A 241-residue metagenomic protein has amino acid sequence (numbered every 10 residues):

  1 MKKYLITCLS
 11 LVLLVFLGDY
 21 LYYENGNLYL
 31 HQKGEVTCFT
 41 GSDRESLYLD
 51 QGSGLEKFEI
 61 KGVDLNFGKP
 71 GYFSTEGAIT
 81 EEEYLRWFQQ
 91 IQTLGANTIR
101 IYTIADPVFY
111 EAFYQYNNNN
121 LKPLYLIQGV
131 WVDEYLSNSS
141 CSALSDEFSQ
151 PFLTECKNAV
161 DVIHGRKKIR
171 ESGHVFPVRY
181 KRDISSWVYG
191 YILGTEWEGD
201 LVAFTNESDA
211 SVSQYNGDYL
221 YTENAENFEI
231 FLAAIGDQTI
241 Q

Functional and structural regions predicted by a protein language model:
M1-L13: N-terminal Sec-pathway targeting helices
V12-Y22: Hydrophobic alpha-helical membrane-insertion segments, chiefly the h-region of N-terminal signal peptides
Y20-Q90: N-terminal carbohydrate-binding accessory modules
K57, T93-G95, S185: Alpha-helix termination/capping residues and helix-transition junctions
E59-L65, N97-I101, L126-V130, Y191-L193: Hydrophobic faces of well-ordered beta-strands that scaffold small-molecule active sites in alpha/beta enzyme cores
G68, I104, E196: Flexible loop residues that form catalytic and substrate-binding hotspots at small-molecule/glycan-binding clefts
E81-F109, Y125-I127: Catalytic domains of carbohydrate-active enzymes, especially glycoside hydrolases
E111, N119-Q241: Active-site region of glycoside hydrolase catalytic domains
